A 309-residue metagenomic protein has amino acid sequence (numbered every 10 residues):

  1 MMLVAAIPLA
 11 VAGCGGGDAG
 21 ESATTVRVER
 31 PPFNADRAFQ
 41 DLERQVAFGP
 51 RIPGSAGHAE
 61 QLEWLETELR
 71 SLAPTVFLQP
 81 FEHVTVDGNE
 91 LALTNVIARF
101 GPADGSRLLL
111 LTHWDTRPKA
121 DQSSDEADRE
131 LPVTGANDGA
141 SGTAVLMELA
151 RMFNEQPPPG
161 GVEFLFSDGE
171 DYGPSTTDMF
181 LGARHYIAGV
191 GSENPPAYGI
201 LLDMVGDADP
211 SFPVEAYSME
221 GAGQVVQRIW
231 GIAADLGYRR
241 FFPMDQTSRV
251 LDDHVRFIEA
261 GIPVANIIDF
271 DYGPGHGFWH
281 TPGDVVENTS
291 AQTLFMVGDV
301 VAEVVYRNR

Functional and structural regions predicted by a protein language model:
A10-G13: C-terminal motif of bacterial Sec signal peptides marking the signal peptidase cleavage site
G16-D18, V28-P31, R44-A103: A non-catalytic alpha/beta surface segment that caps or lines the substrate-entry region of metallo-dependent hydrolase
V26-P32, V46-G57, H83-D87, R129-A140 (+5 more regions): Second-shell loop/turn segments in exported
R30, A35-F48, L72, T94-E155 (+2 more regions): Catalytic-core environment of secreted peptidases
R37-A47, E60, W64-S71, S141-E148 (+7 more regions): Extracytoplasmic/secreted proteins, especially bacterial periplasmic and envelope-associated proteins
I52-P53, E82-T85, A103-D104, W114-P118 (+5 more regions): Solvent-exposed loop/turn segments at secondary-structure junctions within structured extracellular/periplasmic domains
E130-Q224, R228, I232, R249: Acidic/histidine-rich catalytic neighborhood of metal-dependent amide-processing enzymes
Y198, D207-R309: Active-site-adjacent substrate-binding region of metalloamidase/peptidase-like peptide-processing proteins
